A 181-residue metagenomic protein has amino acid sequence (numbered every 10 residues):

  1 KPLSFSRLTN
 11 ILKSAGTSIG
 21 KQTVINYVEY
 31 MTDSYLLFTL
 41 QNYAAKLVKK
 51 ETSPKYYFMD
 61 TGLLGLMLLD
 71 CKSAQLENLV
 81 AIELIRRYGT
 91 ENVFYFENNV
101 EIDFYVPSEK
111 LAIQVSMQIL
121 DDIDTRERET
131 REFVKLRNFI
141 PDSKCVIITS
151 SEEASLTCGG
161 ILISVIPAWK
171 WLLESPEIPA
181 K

Functional and structural regions predicted by a protein language model:
K1-A112, M117: Accessory nucleic acid-recognition modules appended to NTPase machines
S6, Q22, A74, D124-E127 (+2 more regions): Generic alpha-helical secondary structure signal
L40, F96-N98, I148-S150, I166-A168: Conserved beta-strand termini and adjacent loop/short-helix elements that scaffold enzyme active sites in alpha/beta
T61, V115, S150-S151, A168: Residues immediately flanking
E83, E132-K135, A168-W171: Generic recognition of well-ordered alpha-helical segments
M117-I163: Catalytic cores of nucleic-acid endonucleases
S151-K181: Domain-level recognition of nuclease-like catalytic cores that cleave nucleotide substrates
